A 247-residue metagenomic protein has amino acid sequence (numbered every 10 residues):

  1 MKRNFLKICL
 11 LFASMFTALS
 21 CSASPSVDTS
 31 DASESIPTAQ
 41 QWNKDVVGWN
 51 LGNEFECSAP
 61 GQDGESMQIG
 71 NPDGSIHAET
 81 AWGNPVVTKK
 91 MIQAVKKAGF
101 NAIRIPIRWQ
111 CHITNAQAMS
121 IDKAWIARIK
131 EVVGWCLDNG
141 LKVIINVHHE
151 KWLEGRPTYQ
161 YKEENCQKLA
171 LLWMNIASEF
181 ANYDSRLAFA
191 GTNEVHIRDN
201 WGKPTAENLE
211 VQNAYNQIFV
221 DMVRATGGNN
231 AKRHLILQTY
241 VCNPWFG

Functional and structural regions predicted by a protein language model:
M1-C9: Bacterial N-terminal signal peptides that target proteins for export
L19-S20: C-terminal motif of bacterial Sec signal peptides marking the signal peptidase cleavage site
S26-A102: N-terminal carbohydrate-binding accessory modules
V47-L51, I103-I105, V143-I145, F189 (+1 more regions): Hydrophobic faces of well-ordered beta-strands that scaffold small-molecule active sites in alpha/beta enzyme cores
N53-C57, A102, R108-I113, H149-L153 (+2 more regions): Solvent-exposed loop/turn segments at secondary-structure junctions within structured extracellular/periplasmic domains
Q62-E65, I76, W109-A127, E150-N165 (+1 more regions): Surface-exposed, active-site-proximal loop segments in enzymatic domains
V87-K151, K168, Y215-G228: Aromatic-lined substrate-binding rim segments of carbohydrate-active enzymes
Q167-G247: Active-site region of glycoside hydrolase catalytic domains
